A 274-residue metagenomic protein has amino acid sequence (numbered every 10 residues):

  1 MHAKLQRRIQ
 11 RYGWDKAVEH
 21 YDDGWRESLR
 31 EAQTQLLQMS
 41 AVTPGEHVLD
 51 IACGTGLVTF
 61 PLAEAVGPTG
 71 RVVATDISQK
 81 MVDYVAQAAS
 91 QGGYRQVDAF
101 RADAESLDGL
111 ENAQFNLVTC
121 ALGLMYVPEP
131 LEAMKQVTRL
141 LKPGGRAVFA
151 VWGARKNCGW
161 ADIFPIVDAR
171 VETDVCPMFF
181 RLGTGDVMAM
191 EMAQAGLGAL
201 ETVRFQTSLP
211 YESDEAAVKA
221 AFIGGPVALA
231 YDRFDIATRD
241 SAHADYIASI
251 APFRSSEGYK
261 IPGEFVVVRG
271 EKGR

Functional and structural regions predicted by a protein language model:
M1-E46, L57-P61, Y84, G92 (+1 more regions): Conserved class I S-adenosyl-L-methionine
H2-Q10, S28-L29, T55-L57, P61 (+1 more regions): Conserved Class I S-adenosyl-L-methionine
H47-L107: Class I SAM-dependent methyltransferase SAM/SAH-binding core
P61, A88, E132-Q136, E191: Short, conserved SAM-binding segment of the class I
E105-V118: A short acidic, Gly/Pro-enriched loop at the edge of an enzyme's catalytic core that lines a small-molecule cofactor
N116-P130, G153: A short SAM/SAH-binding and catalytic strip from SAM-dependent methyltransferases
L131-R146: A short glycine-rich, Lys/Arg-flanked "PGG" loop and its adjoining helix->strand segment in the class I
R146-V171: Conserved class I S-adenosyl-L-methionine
